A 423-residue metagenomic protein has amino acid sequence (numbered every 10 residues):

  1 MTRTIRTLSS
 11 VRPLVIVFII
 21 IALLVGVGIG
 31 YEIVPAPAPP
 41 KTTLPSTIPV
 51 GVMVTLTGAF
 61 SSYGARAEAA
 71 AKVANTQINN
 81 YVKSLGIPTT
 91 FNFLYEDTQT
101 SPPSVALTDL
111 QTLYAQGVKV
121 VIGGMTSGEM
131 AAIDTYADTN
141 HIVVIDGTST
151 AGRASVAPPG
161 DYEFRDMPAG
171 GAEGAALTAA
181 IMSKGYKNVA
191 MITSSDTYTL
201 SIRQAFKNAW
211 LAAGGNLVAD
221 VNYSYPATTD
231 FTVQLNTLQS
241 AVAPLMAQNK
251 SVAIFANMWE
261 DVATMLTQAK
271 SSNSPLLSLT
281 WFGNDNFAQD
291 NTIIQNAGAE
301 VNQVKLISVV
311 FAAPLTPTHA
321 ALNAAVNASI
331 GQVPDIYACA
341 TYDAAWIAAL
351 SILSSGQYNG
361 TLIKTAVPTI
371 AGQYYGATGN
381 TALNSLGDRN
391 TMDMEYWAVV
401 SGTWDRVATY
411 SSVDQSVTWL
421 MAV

Functional and structural regions predicted by a protein language model:
M1-T47, A422-V423: Secretory targeting signatures
P39-V52, K83-T90, M182-K187: Immediate post-signal peptide segment of exported/extracytoplasmic ligand-binding proteins
P40, S62-A69, Y81-A157, D166 (+2 more regions): Beta-alpha junction/loop-to-helix N-cap segments that form part of ligand/metal-binding clefts
P45, G51-K72, E96-P103, T126 (+2 more regions): Extracytoplasmic "Venus flytrap"
V118-T229, Q268-K305, A312: Extracytoplasmic ligand/sensor domains, especially the bilobed periplasmic-binding protein
S127-D138, L238, Q248-S272, I347: Hydrophobic alpha-helical
L266-Y342, L353-G356, V417-W419: Extracellular/periplasmic periplasmic-binding protein-like sensory domains
A325-A338, A349-R406: Segments of small-molecule ligand-sensing domains
